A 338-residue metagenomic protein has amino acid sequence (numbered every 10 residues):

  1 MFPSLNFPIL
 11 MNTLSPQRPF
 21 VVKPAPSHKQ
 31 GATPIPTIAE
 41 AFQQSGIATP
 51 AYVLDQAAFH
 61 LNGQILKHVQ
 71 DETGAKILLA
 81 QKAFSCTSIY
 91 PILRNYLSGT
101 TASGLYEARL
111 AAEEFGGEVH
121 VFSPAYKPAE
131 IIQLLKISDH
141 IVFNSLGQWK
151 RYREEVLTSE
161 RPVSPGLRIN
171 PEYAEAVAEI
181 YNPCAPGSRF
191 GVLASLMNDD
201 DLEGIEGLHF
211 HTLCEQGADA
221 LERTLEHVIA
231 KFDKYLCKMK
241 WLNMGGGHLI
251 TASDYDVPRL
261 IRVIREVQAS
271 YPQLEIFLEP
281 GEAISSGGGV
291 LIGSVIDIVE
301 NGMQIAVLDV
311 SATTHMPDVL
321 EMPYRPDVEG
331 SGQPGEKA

Functional and structural regions predicted by a protein language model:
F2-T33: N-terminal amphipathic/basic leader segments beginning at the initiator methionine
R18-A25, P34-Y52: Generic N-terminal amphipathic, Lys/Arg-enriched alpha-helix
G46-H68, E72-T73: An N-cap/entry alpha-helix motif that binds or orients negatively charged groups
A75-W241, Y255, E266: Active-site-proximal beta-alpha core segment in soluble small-molecule metabolic enzymes
A80, T212-L213, L242-T251, P280-A283: Glycine-rich beta-strand-to-loop/alpha-helix junction loops that act as flexible
G217-R223, T251-L260, G287-D297: Short glycine/threonine-rich loop-to-helix capping motif typified by GTGT followed within a few residues by an Asp-Pro
I261-Y271: Alpha-helix-loop-beta-strand connector modules within alpha/beta enzyme cores
V263, F277-A338: Charged (often Lys/Glu-rich) extended helix/loop segments that serve as interaction or gating elements
